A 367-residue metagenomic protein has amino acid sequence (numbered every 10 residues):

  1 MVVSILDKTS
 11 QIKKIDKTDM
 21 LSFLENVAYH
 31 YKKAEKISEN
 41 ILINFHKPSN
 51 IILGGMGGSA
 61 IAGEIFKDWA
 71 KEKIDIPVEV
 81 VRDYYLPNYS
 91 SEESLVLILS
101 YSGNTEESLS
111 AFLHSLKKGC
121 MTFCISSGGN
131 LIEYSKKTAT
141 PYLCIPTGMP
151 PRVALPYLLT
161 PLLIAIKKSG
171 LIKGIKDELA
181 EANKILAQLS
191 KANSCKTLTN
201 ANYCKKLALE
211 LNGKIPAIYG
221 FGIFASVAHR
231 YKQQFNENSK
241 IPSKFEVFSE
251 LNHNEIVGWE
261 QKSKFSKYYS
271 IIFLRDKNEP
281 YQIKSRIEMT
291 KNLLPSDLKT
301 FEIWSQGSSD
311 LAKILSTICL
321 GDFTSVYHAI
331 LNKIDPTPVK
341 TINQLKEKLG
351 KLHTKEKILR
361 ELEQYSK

Functional and structural regions predicted by a protein language model:
M1-K17, K176: Polybasic, low-complexity association/targeting segments
D16-F23, H30-L42, P48-S49, K167-Y268 (+1 more regions): Active-site phosphate/pyrophosphate-binding segments
H30-K33, P161-K167, E237, L315-N332: Short, hydrophobic/amphipathic alpha-helical patches that form generic packing surfaces within helical domains
N40, N44-L189, L209, D276-K299: Glycine-rich phosphate-binding loops that contact phosphosugars or nucleotide phosphates
V80-R82, I241-N252, K299-S308: A generic structural motif
V257-K340: C-terminal active-site/capping subdomain that shapes the small-molecule cofactor and substrate pocket of enzyme
L320-K367: Generic C-terminus detector
